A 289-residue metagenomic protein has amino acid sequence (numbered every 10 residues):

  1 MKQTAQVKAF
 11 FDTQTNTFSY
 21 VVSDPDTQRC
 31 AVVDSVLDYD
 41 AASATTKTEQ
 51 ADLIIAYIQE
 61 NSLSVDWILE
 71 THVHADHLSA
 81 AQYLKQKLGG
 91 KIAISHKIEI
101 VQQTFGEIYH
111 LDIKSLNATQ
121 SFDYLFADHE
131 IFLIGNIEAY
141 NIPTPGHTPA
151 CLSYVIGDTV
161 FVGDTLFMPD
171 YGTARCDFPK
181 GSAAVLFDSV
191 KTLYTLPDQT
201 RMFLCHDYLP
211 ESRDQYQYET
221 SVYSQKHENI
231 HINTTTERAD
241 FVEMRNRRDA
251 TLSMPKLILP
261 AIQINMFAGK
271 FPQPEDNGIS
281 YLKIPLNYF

Functional and structural regions predicted by a protein language model:
K2-Q6, K97, D188-R201, C205-F289: Accessory terminal helices/loops
K2-S64, S153-V162, P169: Conserved beta-strand hairpin/beta-sheet module of binuclear metal-dependent hydrolase folds, prominently
V7-F10, V21, D128-I156, T195: Core dinuclear metal-dependent hydrolase active-site scaffold
T15, Y39-D40, V73-L78, E99-Q102 (+3 more regions): Active-site environment of divalent metal-dependent phosphoester hydrolases
V33, V65-V73, I92-H96, T144-G146 (+2 more regions): Active-site neighborhood of phospho(di)ester-bond hydrolases with catalytic His/Asp-centered motifs
L37-Y39, S43-T45, E49-E138, H227-E228: Active-site HxH/HxHxD metal-binding segment of metal-dependent hydrolases
Y140-P143, T148-I156, F161, T165-Y171 (+1 more regions): Ligand/cofactor pocket segment of small-molecule handling proteins
T173-L196: Active-site-adjacent loop/tail segments of enzyme domains
